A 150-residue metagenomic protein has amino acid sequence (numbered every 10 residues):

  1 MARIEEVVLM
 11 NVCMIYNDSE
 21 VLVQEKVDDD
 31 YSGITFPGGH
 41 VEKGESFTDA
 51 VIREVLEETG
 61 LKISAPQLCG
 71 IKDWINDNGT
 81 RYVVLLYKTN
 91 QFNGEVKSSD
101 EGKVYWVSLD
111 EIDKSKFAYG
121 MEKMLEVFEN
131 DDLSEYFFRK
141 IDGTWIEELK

Functional and structural regions predicted by a protein language model:
M1-V21, P37: Conserved N-terminal beta-strand and adjoining loop/helix that marks the start of the Nudix/MutT-like hydrolase domain
V8, E25-K26, R53-E57: Short, cationic motifs built from Arg/Lys/His that form the positively charged side of catalytic pockets
V8, Y16, F36, I63 (+1 more regions): Short connector loops at helix/strand junctions that flank enzyme active sites, especially segments positioning acidic
I15-Y16, V23, T89, W106: Conserved hydrophobic "DFG−1" position in protein kinase catalytic cores
E20-S46: N-terminal first-folded block
V41-S64, W74-V127, L149-K150: Unchanged
P66-G70: Conserved S-adenosyl-L-methionine
V127-K150: Charged phosphate-binding loop/patch that engages nucleotide di/tri-phosphates or the phosphate backbone of nucleic
